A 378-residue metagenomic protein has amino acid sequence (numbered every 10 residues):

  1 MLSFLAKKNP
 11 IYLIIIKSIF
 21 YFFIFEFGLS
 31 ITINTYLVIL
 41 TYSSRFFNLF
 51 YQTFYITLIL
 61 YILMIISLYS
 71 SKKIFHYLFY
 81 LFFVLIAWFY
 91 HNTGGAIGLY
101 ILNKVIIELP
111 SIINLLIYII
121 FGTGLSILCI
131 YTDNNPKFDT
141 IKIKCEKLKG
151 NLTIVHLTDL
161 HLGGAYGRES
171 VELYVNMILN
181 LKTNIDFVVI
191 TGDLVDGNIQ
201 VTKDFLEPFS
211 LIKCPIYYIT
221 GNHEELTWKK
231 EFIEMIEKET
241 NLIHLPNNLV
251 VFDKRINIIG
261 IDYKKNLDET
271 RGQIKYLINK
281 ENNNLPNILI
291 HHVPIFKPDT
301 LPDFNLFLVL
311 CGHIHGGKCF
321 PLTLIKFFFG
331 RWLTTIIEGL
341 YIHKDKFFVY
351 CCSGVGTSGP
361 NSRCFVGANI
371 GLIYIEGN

Functional and structural regions predicted by a protein language model:
M1-P136: Non-catalytic terminal accessory segments
F75-L81, N103-L181, Q200-V201: N-terminal signal-anchor transmembrane helix
K147-N378: Soluble catalytic domains of enzymes that build or remodel membrane lipids, polysaccharides, and related
